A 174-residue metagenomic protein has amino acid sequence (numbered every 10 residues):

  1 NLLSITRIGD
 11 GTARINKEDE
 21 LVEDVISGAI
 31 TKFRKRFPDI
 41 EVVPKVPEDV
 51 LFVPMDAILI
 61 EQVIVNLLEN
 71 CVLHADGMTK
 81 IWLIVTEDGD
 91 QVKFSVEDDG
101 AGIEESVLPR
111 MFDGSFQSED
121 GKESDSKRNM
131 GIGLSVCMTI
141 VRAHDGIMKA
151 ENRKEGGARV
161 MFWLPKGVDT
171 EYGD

Functional and structural regions predicted by a protein language model:
D10-I15, F52-M55: Conserved micro-motifs of the catalytic ATP-binding
N16-L21, E41-L51: Conserved catalytic submotifs in the C-terminal HATPase_c
N70-V72: Short helix-loop "hinge" at the ATP-lid/N-box region of the Bergerat-fold HATPase_c
D98: Acidic ATP/Mg2+-coordinating residue in the GHKL
I103-F116: Short conserved segment of the HATPase_c
G133, C137: Short alpha-helical Gxxx[C/S/T] motif in the catalytic ATP-binding
I140-V141: Detector for a conserved hydrophobic position within an alpha-helical segment of the HATPase_c
